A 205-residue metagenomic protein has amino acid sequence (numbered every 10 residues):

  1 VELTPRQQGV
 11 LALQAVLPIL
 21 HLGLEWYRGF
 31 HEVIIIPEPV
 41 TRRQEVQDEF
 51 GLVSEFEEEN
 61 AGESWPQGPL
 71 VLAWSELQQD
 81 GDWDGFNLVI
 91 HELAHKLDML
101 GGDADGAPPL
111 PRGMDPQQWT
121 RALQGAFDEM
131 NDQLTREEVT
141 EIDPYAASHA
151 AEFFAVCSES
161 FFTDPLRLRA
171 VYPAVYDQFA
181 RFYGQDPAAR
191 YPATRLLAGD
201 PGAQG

Functional and structural regions predicted by a protein language model:
V1-R42: Extended cationic-aromatic binding surfaces that line active-site or macromolecule-binding grooves and engage
L13-H21, E38-W83, L100-G205: Metalloprotease/metallohydrolase-associated module, dominated by Zn2+-dependent proteases
G29-I35, V71, L97-M99: A structural signal for short, well-ordered beta-strand segments and their strand-loop junctions that often border
G81-D98: Short alpha-helix carrying the canonical HExxH Zn2+-binding catalytic motif
